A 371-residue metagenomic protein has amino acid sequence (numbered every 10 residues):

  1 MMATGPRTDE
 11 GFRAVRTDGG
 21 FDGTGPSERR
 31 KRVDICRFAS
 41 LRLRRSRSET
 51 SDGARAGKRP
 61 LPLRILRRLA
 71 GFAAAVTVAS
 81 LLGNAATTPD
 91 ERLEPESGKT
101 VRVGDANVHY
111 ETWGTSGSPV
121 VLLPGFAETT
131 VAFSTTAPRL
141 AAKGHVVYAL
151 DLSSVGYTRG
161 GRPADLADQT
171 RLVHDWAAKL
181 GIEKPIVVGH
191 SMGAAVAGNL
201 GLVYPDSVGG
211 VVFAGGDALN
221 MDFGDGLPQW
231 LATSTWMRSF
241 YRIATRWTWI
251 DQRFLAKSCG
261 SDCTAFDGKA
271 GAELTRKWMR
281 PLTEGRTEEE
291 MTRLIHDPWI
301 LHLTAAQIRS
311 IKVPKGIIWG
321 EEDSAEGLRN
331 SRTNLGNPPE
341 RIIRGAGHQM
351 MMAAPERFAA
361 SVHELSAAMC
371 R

Functional and structural regions predicted by a protein language model:
M2, F12-V15, D22, E28-S118 (+3 more regions): Alpha/beta-hydrolase fold catalytic core
T112-Y157: Conserved HGGG/HGGXW glycine-rich cap/lid loop of the alpha/beta-hydrolase fold
A149-V188: Active-site loop/oxyanion-hole signature of alpha/beta-hydrolase fold enzymes
G189, G193, A197: Gly/Ala-rich beta-loop-alpha elbow adjacent to hydrolase catalytic centers
L202, V211-R242: Flexible "cap/lid" loop of the alpha/beta hydrolase fold
F223-P228, T245-R309: Conserved alpha/beta-hydrolase catalytic His-Asp/Glu region
K315-A346: Conserved loop-alpha-helix segment in the C-terminal half of the alpha/beta-hydrolase fold that carries the catalytic
A346-P355, A359: Catalytic histidine-centered segment of alpha/beta-hydrolase-like enzymes
